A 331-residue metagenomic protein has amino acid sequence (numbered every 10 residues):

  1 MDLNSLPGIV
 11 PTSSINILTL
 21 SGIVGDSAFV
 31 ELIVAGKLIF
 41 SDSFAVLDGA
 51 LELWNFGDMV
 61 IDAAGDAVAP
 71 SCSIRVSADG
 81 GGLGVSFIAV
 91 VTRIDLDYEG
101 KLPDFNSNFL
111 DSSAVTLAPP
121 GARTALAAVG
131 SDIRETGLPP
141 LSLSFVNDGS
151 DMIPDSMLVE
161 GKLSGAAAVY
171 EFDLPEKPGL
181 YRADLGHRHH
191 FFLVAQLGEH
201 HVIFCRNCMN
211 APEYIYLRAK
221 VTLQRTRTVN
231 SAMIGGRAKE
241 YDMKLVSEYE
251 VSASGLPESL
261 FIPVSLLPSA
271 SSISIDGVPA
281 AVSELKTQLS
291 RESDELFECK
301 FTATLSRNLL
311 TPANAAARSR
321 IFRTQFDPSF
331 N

Functional and structural regions predicted by a protein language model:
M1-H200: Preference for solvent-exposed, low-hydrophobicity sequence contexts
D2-I17, S21-G25, L126-S142, H187-N331: Extracellular/virion structural assembly segments
